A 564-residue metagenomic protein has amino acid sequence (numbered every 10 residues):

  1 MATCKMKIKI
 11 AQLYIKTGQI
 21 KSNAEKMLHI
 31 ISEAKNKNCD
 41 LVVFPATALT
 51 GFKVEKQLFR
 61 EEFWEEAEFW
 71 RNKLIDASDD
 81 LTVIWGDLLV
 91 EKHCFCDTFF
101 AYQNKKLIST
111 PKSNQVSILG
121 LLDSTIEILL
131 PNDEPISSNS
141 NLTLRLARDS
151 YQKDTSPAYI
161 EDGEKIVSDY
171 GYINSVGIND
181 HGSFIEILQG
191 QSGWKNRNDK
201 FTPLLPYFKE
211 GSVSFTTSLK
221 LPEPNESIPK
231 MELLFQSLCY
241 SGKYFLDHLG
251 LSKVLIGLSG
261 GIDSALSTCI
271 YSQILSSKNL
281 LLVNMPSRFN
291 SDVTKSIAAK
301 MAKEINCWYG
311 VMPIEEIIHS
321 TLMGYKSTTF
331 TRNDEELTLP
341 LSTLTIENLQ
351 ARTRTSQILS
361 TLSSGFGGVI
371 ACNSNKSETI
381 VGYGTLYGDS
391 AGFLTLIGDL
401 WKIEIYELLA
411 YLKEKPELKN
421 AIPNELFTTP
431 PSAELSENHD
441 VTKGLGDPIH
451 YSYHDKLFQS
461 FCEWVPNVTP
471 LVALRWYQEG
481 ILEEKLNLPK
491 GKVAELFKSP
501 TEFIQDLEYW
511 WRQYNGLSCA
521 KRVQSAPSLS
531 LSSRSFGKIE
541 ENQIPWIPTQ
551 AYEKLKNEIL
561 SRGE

Functional and structural regions predicted by a protein language model:
A2-C4, N179-K253, I270, N279: Active-site-adjacent "lid"/gating segments
A2-L41, Y240: N-terminal glycine-/serine-/threonine-rich phosphate-binding loop
N23, A34-Q57, I84, S140-D149 (+2 more regions): Active-site beta-strand/loop signature of hydrolases that rely on acidic residues for catalysis
H29-F44, N114-V167: Active-site beta-loop-alpha substructure in enzyme catalytic cores, prototypically the cysteine-centered nucleophile
K53-F59, D149-A158, H181-S183, I346 (+1 more regions): Glycine/threonine-rich flexible loop motifs
K56-E61, T98, A158-E161, I187-Q191 (+3 more regions): Short secondary-structure boundary/capping segments
E62-N132, I160-V213, I346: Catalytic-core segment of enzymes that process non-peptidic bonds
S168, P222-S259, S264-E564: ATP/NTP-dependent adenylation/nucleotidyl-transfer catalytic domains that generate, transfer, or process NMP-activated
